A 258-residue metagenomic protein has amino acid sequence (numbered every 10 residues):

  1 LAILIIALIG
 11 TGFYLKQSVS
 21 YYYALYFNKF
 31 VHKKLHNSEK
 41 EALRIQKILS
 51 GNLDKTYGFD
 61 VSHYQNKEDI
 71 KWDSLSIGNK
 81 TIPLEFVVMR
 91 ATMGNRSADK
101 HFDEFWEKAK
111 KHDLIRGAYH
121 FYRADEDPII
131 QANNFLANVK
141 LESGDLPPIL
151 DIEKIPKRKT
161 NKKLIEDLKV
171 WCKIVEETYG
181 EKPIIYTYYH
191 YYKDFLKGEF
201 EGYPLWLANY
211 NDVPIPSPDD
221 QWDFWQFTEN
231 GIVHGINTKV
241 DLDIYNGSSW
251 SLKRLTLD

Functional and structural regions predicted by a protein language model:
L1-S18: Hydrophobic membrane-insertion alpha-helices, especially the h-region of bacterial N-terminal signal peptides
Q17-H32: Short hydrophobic helices that act as membrane-entry/anchoring signals
N28-Q65, I70, F200-D258: Functionally critical loop-and-helix segments that line ligand-binding/catalytic clefts of soluble enzyme domains
L43-I70, N79-L168, E176-T178: Substrate-binding cleft of extracellular glycoside hydrolase catalytic domains
R96, D125, Y192, P214 (+1 more regions): Flexible, glycine-rich phosphate/dinucleotide-binding loops and adjacent beta-alpha linkers at cofactor/substrate
N133-E142, N161-I174, Y191-E201, W225-D241: Short secondary-structure transition/capping segments
P147-P218: Catalytic domains of cell-wall/extracellular-matrix polysaccharide-remodeling enzymes, centered on de-N-acetylation
